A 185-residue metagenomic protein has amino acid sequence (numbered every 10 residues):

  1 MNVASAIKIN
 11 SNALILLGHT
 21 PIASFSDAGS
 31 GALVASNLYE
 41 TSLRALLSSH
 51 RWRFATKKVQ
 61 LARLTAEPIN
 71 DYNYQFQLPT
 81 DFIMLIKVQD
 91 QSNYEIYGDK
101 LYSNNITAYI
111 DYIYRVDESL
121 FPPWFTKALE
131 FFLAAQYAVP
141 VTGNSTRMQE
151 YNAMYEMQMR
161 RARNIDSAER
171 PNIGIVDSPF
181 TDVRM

Functional and structural regions predicted by a protein language model:
M1-V3, K8-I9, Q89-M185: Internal mixed-charge
A13: Glycine-rich phosphate/diphosphate-binding loop of Rossmann-like nucleotide-binding domains
L16: Polyanion-binding surface elements
P21-S26: Intrinsic-disorder/low-complexity recognition with aromatic hotspots
D27-A28, R63: Charged, alpha-helix-forming regions
A28-L46, R147-R163: Short secondary-structure subsegments characteristic of cysteine-rich extracellular domains
L33-K100, F121-Y137, V141: Divalent metal-cofactor coordination and adjacent catalytic microenvironments
